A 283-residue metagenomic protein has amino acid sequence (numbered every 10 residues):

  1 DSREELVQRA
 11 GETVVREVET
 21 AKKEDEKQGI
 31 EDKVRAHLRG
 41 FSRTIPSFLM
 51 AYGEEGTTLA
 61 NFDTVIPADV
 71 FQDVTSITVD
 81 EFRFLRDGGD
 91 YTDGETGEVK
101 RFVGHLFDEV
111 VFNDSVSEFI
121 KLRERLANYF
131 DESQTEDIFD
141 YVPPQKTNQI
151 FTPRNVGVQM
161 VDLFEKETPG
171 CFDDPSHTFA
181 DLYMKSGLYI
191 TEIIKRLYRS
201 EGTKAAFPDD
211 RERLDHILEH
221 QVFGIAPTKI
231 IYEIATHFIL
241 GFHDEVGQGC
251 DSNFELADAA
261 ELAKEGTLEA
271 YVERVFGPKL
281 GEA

Functional and structural regions predicted by a protein language model:
D1-Q28: Accessory nucleic-acid engagement/destabilization modules that flank
G29-A283: SAM-dependent methyltransferase catalytic region
